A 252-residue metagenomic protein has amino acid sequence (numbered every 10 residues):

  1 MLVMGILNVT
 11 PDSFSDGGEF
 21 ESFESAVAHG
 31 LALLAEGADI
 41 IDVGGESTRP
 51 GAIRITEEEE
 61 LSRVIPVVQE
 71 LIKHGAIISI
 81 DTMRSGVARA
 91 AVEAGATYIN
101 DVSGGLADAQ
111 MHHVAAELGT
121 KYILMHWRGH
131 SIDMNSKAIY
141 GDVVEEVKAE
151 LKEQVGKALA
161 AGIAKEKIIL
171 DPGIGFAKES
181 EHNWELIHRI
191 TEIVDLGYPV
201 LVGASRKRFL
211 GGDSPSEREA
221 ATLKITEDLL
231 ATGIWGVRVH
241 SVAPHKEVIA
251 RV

Functional and structural regions predicted by a protein language model:
M1-F14, A28, K152, G156-I163: N-terminal amphipathic alpha-helix/helix-capping segment at the start of soluble metabolic enzymes
M1-G5, L31-G44: N-terminal glycine-rich anion-binding loops that anchor highly charged ligand groups
V9, G45-S47: A glycine-centered beta->alpha junction motif in the catalytic cores of kinase/phosphotransferase enzymes
D12, G173-G175: Short strand-loop junctions, especially beta-strand C-caps/beta-turns that link beta-sheets to coils or alpha-helices
S15-E24, A28-H29, T48-E70, I77 (+4 more regions): Active-site-adjacent loop and "lid" segments of alpha/beta metabolic enzymes
K165-K167: Short acidic capping loops at alpha-helix termini that bridge into adjacent secondary structure
